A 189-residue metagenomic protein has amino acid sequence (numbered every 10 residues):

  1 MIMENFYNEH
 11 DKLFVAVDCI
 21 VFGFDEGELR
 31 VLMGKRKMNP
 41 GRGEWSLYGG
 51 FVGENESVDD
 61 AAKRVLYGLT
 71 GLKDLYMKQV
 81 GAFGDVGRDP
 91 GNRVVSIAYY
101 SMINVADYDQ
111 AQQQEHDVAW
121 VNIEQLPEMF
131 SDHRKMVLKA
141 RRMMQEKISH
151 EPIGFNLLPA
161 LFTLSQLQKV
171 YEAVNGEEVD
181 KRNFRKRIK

Functional and structural regions predicted by a protein language model:
M1, F6-Y7, D18-V21, R30-V31 (+4 more regions): A structural signal for the main folded, soluble domain(s) of proteins
E4-S46: N-terminal strand-loop-strand
L13-V17, D59-K63, Y67-Q110, Q125 (+1 more regions): Active-site segment of metal-dependent pyrophosphate-handling enzymes, primarily the Nudix hydrolase catalytic core
E28-G68, L72, I148-A173, E177: Conserved Nudix-box catalytic region and its N-terminal flanking loop in Nudix hydrolases and closely related
V31, K35-M38, R42, G49 (+3 more regions): Short, His- and charge-rich active-site/binding loops that engage polyanionic ligands
Y100-S101, D109-M144, I148, L157-V170 (+2 more regions): NUDIX/MutT-family hydrolases
